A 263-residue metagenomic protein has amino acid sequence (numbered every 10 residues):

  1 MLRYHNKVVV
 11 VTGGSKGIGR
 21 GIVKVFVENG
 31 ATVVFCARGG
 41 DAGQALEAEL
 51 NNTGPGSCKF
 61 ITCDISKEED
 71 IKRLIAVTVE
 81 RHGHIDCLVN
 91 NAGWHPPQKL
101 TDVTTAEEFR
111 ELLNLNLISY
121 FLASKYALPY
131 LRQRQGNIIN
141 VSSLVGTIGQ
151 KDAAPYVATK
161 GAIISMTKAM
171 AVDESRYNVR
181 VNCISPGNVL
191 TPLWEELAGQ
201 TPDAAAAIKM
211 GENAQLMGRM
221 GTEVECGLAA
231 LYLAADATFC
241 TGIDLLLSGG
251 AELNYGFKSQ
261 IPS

Functional and structural regions predicted by a protein language model:
V8, S15-K16, G39: Conserved glycine-rich cofactor-binding loop
N29-L46: Conserved glycine-rich Rossmann-like NAD(P)H-binding loop of the short-chain dehydrogenase/reductase
K99-T101, T105-L113, G211: Substrate-binding pocket helix/loop in short-chain dehydrogenase/reductase
S124, R219-L247, E252: C-terminal substrate-recognition "lid" of short-chain dehydrogenase/reductases
S124, T159, T167: Active-site helix of classical SDR
P129, V172-D173: Alpha-helical segment proximal to the catalytic Tyr-Lys
S143: Residue(s) in the substrate-gating loop at a strand-loop-helix junction that position the organic substrate next
